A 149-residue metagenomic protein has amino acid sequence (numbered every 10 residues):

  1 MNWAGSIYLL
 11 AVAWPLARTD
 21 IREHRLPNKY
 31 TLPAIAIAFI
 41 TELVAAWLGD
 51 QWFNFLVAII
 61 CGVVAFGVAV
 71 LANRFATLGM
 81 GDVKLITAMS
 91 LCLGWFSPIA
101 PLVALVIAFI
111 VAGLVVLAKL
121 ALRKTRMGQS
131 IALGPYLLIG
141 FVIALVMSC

Functional and structural regions predicted by a protein language model:
M1-C149: A membrane-topology feature that recognizes alpha-helical transmembrane segments and their immediate juxtamembrane
